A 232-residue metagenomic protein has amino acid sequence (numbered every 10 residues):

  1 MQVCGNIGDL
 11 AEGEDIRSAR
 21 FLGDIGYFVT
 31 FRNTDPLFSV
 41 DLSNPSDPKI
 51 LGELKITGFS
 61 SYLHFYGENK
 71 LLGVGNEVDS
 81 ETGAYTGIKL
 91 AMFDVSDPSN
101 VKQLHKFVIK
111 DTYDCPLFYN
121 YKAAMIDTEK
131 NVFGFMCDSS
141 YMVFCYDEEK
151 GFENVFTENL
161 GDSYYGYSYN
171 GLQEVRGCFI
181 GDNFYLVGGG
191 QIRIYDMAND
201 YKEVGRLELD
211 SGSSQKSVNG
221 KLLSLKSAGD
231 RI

Functional and structural regions predicted by a protein language model:
M1-I232: Feature marking well-ordered beta-strand scaffolds used for ligand recognition
